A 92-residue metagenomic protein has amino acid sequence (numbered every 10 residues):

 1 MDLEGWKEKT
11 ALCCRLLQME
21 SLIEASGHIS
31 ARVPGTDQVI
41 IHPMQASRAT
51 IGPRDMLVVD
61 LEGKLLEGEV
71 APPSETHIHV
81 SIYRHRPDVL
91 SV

Functional and structural regions predicted by a protein language model:
M1-E4: Basic/polar N-terminal segments that are highly enriched at the extreme N-terminus, encompassing both cleavable
K7-V92: An anion-binding catalytic pocket shared by soluble metabolic enzymes
